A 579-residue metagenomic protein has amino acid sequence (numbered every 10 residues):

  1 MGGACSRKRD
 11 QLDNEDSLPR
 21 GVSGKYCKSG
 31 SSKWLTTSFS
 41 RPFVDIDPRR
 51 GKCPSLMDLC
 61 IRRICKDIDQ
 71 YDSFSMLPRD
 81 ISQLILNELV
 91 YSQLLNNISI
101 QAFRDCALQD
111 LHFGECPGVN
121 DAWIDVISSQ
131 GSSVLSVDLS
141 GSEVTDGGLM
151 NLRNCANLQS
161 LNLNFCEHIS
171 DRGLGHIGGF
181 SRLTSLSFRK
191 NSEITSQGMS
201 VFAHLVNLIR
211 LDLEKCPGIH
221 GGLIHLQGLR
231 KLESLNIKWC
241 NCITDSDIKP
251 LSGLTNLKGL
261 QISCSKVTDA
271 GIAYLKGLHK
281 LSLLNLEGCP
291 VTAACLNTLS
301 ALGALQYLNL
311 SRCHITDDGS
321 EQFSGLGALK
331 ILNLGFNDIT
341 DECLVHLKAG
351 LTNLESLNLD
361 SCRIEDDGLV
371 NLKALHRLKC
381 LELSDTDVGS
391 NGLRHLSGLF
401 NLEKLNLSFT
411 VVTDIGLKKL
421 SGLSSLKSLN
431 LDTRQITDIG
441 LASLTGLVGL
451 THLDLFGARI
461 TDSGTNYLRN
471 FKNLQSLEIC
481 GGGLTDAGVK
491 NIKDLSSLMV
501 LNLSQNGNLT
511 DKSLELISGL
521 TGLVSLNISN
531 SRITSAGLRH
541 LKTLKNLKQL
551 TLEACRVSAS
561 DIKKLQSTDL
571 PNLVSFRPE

Functional and structural regions predicted by a protein language model:
G2-D125, Q130-S136: Cullin-RING E3 adaptor/co-adaptor recruitment helices
C5-I46, G507, V524-S531, T543-E579: Leucine-rich repeat domain C-terminal region
Y91-H204, I209-K215, I224-L226, L235: Alpha-solenoid helical-repeat scaffolds
Y91-N97, P117-A122, S142-L149, E167-R172 (+16 more regions): Short, solvent-exposed loop/turn at the beta-strand->alpha-helix junction within individual leucine-rich repeat
Q109-G114, L135-L139, L161-N164, T184-R189 (+16 more regions): Conserved hydrophobic beta-strand positions in leucine-rich repeat
I124-Q130, L149-C155, L174-F180, G198-L205 (+15 more regions): A structural signal for leucine-rich repeat
I169, G178-I331, G335-D341, V345-H346 (+5 more regions): Solenoidal tandem-repeat scaffolds enriched in leucines and small polar residues
S324, A328, G335-I339, C343-G350 (+1 more regions): Eukaryotic tandem repeat interaction scaffolds
